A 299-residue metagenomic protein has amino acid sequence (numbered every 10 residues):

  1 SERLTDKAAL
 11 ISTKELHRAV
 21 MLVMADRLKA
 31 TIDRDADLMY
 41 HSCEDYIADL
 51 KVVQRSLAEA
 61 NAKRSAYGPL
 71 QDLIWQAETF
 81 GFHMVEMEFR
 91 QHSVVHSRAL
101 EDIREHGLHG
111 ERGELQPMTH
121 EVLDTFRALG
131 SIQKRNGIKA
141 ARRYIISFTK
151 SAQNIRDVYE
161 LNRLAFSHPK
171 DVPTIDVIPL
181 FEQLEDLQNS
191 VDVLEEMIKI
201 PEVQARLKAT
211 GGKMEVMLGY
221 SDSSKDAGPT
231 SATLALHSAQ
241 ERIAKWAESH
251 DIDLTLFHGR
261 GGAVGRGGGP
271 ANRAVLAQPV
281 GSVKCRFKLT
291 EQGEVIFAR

Functional and structural regions predicted by a protein language model:
S1-R135: Extended, charge-enriched "interface" segments that sit outside catalytic cores
D45-A48, V52, S65-G68, D72 (+10 more regions): Generic recognition of stable, solvent-exposed alpha-helical segments in well-folded globular domains
V52-S56, A60, L73-Q76, F80-H83 (+7 more regions): Generic, well-ordered alpha-helical scaffold segments in large soluble proteins
Q54-A58, Y144-S147, V177-L180, F257: Short glycine-rich or small-residue beta-strand-to-loop segments that form or flank ligand, phosphate, metal/Fe-S
D72, A77, M84, K139-A141 (+2 more regions): Short Gly/Ser/Thr- and Asp/Glu-enriched loop/turn motifs at secondary-structure junctions
R90-H92, S97, E111, L115 (+4 more regions): Aromatic-lined carbohydrate-binding surfaces of glycoside hydrolases
G110-Y159, H168-K170, T174-I178: C-terminal amphipathic alpha-helical interaction region
A165-R299: Catalytic or ion-translocation cores adjacent to nucleophile or general acid/base/metal-coordination motifs in diverse
